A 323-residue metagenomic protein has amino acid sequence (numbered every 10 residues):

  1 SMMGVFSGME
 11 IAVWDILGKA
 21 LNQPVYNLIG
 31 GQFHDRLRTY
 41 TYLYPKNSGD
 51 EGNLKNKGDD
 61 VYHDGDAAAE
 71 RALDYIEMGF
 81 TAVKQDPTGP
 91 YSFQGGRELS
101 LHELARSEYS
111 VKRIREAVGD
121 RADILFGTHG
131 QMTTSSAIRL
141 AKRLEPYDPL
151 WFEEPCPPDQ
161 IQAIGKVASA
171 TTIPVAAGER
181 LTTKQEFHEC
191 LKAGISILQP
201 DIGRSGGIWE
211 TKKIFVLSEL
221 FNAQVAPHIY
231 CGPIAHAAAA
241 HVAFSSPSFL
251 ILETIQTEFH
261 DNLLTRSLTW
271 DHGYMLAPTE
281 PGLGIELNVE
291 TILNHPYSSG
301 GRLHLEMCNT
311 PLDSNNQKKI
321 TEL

Functional and structural regions predicted by a protein language model:
S1-L125, Q131, S135-I138, K142-P146 (+1 more regions): N-terminal capping/lid subdomain adjacent to the active-site entrance of alpha/beta enzymes
D35, N47, M132, P155-P158 (+4 more regions): Residue-level signal for alpha-helical context at structural boundaries
Y40-Y42, K84-D86, L125-H129, E153-P155 (+3 more regions): A cross-family glycoside hydrolase active-site/sugar-binding cleft signature
A82, W151, I197: Short, Asp-centered acidic motifs that coordinate Mg2+ and/or phosphate in catalytic or ligand-binding sites
K142, D148, C156-G282, E286: Shared catalytic-loop signature of beta/alpha-barrel
